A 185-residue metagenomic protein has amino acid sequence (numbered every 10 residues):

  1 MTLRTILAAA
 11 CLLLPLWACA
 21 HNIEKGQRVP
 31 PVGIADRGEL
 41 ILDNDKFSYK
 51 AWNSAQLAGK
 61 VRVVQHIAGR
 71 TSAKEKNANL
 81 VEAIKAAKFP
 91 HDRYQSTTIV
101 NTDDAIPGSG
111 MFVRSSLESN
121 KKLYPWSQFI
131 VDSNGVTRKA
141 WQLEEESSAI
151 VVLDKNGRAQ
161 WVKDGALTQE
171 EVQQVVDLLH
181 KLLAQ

Functional and structural regions predicted by a protein language model:
M1-L7: Bacterial N-terminal signal peptides that target proteins for export
P15-W17: N-terminal signal peptide c-region/cleavage motif recognized by signal peptidases
C19-R28: Cleaved targeting-peptide boundary
V32-V61: A short beta-strand-turn-helix
Q65-N120: Structural microenvironment flanking redox-active thiols in thiol-disulfide oxidoreductases
G69-S72, T102-I106, N134-T137, A159 (+1 more regions): Solvent-exposed loop/turn segments at secondary-structure junctions within structured extracellular/periplasmic domains
Q95-I99, M111-E144: Short, internal strand/loop/helix patches that form the active-site neighborhood or redox-interaction surface
E146-Q185: Thiol-/selenol-based redox modules, centered on thioredoxin-like and closely related oxidoreductase domains
